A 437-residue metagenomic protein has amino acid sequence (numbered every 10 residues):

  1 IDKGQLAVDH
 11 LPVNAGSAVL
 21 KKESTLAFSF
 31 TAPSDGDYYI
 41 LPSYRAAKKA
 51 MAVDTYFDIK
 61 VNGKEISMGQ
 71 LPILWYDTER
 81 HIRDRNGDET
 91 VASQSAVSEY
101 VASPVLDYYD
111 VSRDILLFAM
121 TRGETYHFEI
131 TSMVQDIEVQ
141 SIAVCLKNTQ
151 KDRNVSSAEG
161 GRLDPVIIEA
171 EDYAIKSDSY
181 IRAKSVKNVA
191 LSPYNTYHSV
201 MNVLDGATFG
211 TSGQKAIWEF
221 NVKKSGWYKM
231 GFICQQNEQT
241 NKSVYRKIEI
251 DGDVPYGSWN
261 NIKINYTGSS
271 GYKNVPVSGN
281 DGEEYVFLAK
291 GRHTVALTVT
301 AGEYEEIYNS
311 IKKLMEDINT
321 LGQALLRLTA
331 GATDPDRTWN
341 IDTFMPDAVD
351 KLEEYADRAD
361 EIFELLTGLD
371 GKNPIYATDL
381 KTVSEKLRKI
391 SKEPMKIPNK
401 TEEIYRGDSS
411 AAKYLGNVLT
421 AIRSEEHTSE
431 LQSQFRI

Functional and structural regions predicted by a protein language model:
I1-E426: Extracytoplasmic
H427-I437: Single conserved hydrophobic/aromatic residue that forms the stacking wall/gate of nucleotide- or nucleobase-binding
